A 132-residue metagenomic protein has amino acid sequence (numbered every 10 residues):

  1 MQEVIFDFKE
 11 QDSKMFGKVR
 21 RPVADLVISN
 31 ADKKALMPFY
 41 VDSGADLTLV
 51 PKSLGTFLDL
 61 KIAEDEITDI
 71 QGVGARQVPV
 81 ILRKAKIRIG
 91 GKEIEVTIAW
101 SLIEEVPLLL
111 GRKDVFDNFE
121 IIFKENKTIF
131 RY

Functional and structural regions predicted by a protein language model:
M1-Y132: Pepsin/retropepsin-fold aspartyl endopeptidases
